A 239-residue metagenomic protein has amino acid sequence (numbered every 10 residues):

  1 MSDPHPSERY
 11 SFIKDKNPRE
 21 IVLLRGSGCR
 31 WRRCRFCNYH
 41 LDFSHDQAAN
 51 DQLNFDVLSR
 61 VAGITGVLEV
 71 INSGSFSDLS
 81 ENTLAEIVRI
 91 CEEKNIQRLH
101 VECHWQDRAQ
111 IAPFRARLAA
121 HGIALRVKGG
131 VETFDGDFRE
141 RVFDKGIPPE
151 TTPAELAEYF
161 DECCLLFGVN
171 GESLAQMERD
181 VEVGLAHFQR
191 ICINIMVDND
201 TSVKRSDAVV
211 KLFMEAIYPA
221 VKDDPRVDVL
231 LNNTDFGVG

Functional and structural regions predicted by a protein language model:
M1-P4: Short, Gly/Pro- and small/polar-rich lid/capping loops
S7-Q52: Canonical Radical SAM [4Fe-4S] cluster-binding loop centered on the CxxxCxxC motif and its immediate flanking residues
Y39-F55, A62-S80, C91-A109, A124-E150 (+2 more regions): Core AdoMet radical
L58-G63, I87-K94, F114-A124, T151-E158 (+1 more regions): Acidic (Asp/Glu)-rich catalytic clusters
L79-V88, R108-A119, E140-R141, L174-E178: Distinct, well-ordered alpha-helical segments
A85-I90, P113-A119, D207-V221: Short, aromatic/basic amphipathic alpha-helical patches
L125, G146-S206, F213-F236: Conserved C-terminal portion of the radical SAM core fold that forms the substrate/S-adenosylmethionine-binding
